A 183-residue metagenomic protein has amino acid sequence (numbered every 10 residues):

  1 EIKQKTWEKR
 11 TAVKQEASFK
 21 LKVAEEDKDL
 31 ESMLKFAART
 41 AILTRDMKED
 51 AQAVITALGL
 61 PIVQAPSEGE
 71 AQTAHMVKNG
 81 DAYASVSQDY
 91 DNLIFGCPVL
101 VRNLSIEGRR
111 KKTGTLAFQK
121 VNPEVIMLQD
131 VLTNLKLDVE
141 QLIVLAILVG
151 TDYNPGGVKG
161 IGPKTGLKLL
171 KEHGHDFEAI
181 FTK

Functional and structural regions predicted by a protein language model:
E1-E68, Q72-N79, P98-L100, I106: Noncatalytic, basic helical substrate-engagement surface that gates or grips nucleic-acid strands
Q64, F95-G96, L104, T113 (+2 more regions): Intrinsically disordered, low-complexity regions enriched in proline, serine, glycine and charged residues
S85-V86: Residue-level marker for buried hydrophobic side chains located in beta-strands that build the well-ordered beta-sheet
L93-F95, G166: General alpha-helical segment detector with a strong preference for membrane-spanning helices and helix-boundary regions
P98-N134: Acidic, PIN/NYN-like endoribonuclease modules and their adjacent C-terminal/linker elements
Q119-K183: Non-catalytic nucleic-acid-binding/docking modules located in mid-to-C-terminal regions of nucleic-acid enzymes
